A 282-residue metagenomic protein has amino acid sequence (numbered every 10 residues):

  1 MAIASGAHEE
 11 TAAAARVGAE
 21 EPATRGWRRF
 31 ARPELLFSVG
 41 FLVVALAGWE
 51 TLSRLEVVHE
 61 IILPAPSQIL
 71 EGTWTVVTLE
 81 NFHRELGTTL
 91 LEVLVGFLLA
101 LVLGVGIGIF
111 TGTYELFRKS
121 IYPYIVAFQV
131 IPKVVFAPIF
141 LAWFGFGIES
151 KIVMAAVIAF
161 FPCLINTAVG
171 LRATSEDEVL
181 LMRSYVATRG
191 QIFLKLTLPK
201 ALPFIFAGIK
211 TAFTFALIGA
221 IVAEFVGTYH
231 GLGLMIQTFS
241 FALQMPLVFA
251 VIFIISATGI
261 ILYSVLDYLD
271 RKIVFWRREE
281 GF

Functional and structural regions predicted by a protein language model:
M1-V43, S264-F282: Transmembrane alpha-helical segments of polytopic membrane transport and secretion proteins
G18, P22-R32, R54-L98: Periplasmic/extracellular loop-to-transmembrane helix junction in inner-membrane transport proteins
R54, I109, L116-P123, N166 (+4 more regions): Membrane-spanning helices that line or support transport/gating and their immediate boundary helices in channels
V95-I125: Transmembrane-helix boundary motif in ABC transporter permease subunits
V126-P162, V169-G170: Generic hydrophobic transmembrane alpha-helix motif, especially the helices
V153-V157, G190-A223, I255: Transmembrane alpha-helices
C163-G208, I236: Short cytoplasmic-facing helical segments at TM-TM junctions of multi-pass membrane proteins
G233-Y268: Hydrophobic alpha-helical transmembrane segments of polytopic membrane proteins
